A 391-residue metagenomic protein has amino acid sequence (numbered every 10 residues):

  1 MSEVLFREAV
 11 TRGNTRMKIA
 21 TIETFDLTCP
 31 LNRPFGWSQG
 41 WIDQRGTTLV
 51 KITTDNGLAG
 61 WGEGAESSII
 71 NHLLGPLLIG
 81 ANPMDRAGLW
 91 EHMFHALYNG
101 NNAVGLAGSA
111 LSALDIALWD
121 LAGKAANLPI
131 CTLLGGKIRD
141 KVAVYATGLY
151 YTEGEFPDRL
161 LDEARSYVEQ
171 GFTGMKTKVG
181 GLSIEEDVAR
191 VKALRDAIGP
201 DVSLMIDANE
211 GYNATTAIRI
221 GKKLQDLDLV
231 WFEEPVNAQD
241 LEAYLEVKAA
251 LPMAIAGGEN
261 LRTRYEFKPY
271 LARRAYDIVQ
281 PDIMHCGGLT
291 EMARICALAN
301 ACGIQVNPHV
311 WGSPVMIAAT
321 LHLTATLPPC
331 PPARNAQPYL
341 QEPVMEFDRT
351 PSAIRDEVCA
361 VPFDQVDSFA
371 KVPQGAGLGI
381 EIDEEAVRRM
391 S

Functional and structural regions predicted by a protein language model:
M1-R16: N-terminal amphipathic/basic-hydrophobic helices that include classical n-h-c signal peptides and signal-anchor
N14-A59, P351-D356: Structured beta-strand/loop patches that form or line metal/cofactor-binding pockets in enzymes
I19, G57, L74, L114 (+8 more regions): Conserved, mostly hydrophobic/aromatic
I52-A125: Metal- or metallocofactor-binding catalytic centers and their adjacent structured scaffolds across diverse enzyme
E63, L111, V179-S183, N209-E210 (+5 more regions): Glycine- and other small-residue-rich loops at beta-strand/loop junctions that grip anionic moieties
H72, K222, D228, Q239-A256 (+1 more regions): Shared catalytic-loop signature of beta/alpha-barrel
G135, D140-L251: Metal-dependent enolase-superfamily TIM-barrel catalytic cores that perform enediolate-based chemistry
P373-S391: Extended hydrophobic packing segments that form well-structured cores
